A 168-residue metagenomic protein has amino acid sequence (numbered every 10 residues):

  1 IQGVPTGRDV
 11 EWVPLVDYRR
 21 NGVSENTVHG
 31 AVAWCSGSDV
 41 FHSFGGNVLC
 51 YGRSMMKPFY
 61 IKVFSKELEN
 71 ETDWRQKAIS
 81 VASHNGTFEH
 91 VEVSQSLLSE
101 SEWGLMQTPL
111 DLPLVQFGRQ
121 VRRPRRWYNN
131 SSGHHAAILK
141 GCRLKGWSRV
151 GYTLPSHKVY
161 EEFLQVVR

Functional and structural regions predicted by a protein language model:
I1-N47: Beta-lactamase-like hydrolase cores
Q2-R8, W74-R168: Active-site-adjacent helix/loop patches that line small-molecule binding or acyl-intermediate pockets
E25, R53-M56, T72, T87-V91: Generic structural signal for well-ordered secondary structure
S36-S38, K66-D73, E102: Short, solvent-exposed loop/edge-beta patches enriched in aromatic
V40-V48, T72-A82: Glycine-/proline-rich flexible loop or hinge segments
G52-E69: Active-site SXXK
